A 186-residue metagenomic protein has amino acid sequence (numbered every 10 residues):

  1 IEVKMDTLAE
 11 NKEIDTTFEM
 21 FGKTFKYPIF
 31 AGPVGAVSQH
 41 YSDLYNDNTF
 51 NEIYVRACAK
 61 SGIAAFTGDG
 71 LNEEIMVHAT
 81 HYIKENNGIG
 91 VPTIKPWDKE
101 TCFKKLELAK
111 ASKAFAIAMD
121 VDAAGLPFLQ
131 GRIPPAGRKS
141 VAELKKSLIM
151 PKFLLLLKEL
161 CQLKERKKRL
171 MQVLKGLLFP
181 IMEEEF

Functional and structural regions predicted by a protein language model:
I1-F21, F25: An N-cap/entry alpha-helix motif that binds or orients negatively charged groups
E13-F18, V77, T101-K105: Short alpha-helical segments and helix-capping/turn motifs at coil-helix boundaries
T16, I29-G32, I63-T67, G88-I94 (+3 more regions): Hydrophobic faces of well-ordered beta-strands that scaffold small-molecule active sites in alpha/beta enzyme cores
E19-D69: Active-site cofactor/substrate anionic-group-binding motifs, chiefly glycine- and Lys/Arg-rich phosphate-binding loops
G32-D47, V91-E100, F153-C161: Active-site mouth loops of central-metabolism enzymes
N46-F50, L71-I75, A136-K139, C161: Short secondary-structure boundary/capping elements
T49-D98: A gly/proline- and charged-residue-enriched helix-loop-helix capping module
V55-R56, K84-E85, W97-F186: Alpha/beta enzyme core
